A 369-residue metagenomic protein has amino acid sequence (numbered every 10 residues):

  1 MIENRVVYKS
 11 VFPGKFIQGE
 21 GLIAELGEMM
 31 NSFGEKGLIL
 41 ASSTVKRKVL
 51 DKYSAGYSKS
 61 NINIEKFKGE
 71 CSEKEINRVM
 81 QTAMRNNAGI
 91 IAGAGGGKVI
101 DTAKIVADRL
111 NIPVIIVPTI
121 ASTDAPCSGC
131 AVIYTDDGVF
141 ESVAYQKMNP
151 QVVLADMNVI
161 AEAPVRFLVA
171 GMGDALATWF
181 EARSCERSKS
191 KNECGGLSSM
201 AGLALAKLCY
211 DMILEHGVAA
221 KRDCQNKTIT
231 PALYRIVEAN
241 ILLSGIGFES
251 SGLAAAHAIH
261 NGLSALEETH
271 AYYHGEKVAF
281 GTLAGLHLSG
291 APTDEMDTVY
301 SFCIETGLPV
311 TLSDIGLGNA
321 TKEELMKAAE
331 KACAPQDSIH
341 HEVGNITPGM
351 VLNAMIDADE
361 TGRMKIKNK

Functional and structural regions predicted by a protein language model:
M1-I90, L312: ATP/NTP phosphate-donor binding region
G14, R109-A201: A glycine/threonine-rich phosphate-anchoring loop and its flanking beta-alpha core in nucleotide/phosphate-binding
K15, K36-L38, G89-A92, P113-I115 (+3 more regions): Structural motif
I23, K46-L50, E73, K98-I105 (+3 more regions): Short glycine/serine/threonine-rich phosphate/pyrophosphate-binding segments that cradle anionic phosphate groups
A83-V106, L110-I120: A short, small-residue-rich loop immediately preceding and capping a beta-strand
E193-L308: Active-site segments that bind and position negatively charged phosphate/pyrophosphate groups
A291-K369: C-terminal charged capping/lid subdomain of soluble metabolic enzymes
